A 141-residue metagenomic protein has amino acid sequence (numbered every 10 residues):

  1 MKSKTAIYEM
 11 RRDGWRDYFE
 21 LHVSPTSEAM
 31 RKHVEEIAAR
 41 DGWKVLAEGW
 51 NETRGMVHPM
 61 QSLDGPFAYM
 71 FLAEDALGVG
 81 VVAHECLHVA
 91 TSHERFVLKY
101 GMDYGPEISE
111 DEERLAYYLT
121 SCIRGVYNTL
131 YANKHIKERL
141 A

Functional and structural regions predicted by a protein language model:
M1-I37: Charge-rich, low-complexity N-terminal segments
G14, D41-G42, Y100-G101, K134: Short, flexible coil/linker elements and helix-boundary hinge sites characteristic of intrinsically disordered
S24, E28-L77, S92-H93, V97: Active-site scaffold of zinc-dependent metalloenzymes
F67, D75-G80, V89-Y127: Post-HEXXH active-site segment of zinc metalloproteases
E85: Walker B catalytic acidic pair
V126-A141: Long, well-structured alpha-helical subdomains associated with metal-dependent extracellular/ecto-lumenal hydrolases
